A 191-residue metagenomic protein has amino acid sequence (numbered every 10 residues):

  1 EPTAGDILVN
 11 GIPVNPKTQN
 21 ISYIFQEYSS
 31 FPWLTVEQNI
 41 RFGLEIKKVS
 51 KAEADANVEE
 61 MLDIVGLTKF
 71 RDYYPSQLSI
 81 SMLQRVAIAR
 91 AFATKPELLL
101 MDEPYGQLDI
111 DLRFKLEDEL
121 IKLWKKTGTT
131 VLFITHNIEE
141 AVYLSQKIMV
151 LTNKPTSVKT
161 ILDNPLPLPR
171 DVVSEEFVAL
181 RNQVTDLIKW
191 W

Functional and structural regions predicted by a protein language model:
A4-P16: Conserved ABC transporter NBD signature motif
I24, I88: Hydrophobic anchor residue at the start of the ABC signature
E37-E45, D55, E59, D163: Short helical segment in ABC ATPase nucleotide-binding domains corresponding to the A-loop/adjacent helical element
Y73-S76, T94: Conserved signature/switch motifs of ABC ATPase nucleotide-binding domains
L99-D102: Catalytic Walker B motif of ABC-type/P-loop ATPase nucleotide-binding domains
R113-T127: Helical segment within the ABC ATPase nucleotide-binding domain
G128-I134: Conserved H-loop
